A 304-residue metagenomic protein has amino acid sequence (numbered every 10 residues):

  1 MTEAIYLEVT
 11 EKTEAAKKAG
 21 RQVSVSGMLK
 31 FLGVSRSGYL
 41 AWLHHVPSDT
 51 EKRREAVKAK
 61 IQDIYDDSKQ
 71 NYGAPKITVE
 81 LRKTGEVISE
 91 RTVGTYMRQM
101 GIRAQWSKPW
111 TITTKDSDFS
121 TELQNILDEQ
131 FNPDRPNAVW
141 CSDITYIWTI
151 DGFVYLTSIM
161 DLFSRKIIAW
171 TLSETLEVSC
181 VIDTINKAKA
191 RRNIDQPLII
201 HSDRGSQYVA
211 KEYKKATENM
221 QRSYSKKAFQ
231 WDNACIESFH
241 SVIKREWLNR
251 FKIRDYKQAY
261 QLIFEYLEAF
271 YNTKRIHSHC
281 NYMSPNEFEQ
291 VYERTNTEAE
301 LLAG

Functional and structural regions predicted by a protein language model:
M1-L7, R36, L40-R135, F229 (+1 more regions): Basic, flexible linker segments flanking DNA-binding modules in nucleic acid-interacting mobile-element proteins
M1-V23, A56, K60, A299-E300: Residue-centric detector for conserved, function-critical "anchor" positions in compact interaction modules
V9, M28-L29, Y39, I61 (+15 more regions): Mobile genetic element proteins and their domesticated derivatives, centered on retroelements and DNA transposons
T10-W42, M100: Structured, non-catalytic alpha/beta "coupling" segments that mediate domain-domain communication and provide generic
T113-S117, S202-R204, A210-E212, Y224-K244 (+2 more regions): RNase H-like two-metal-ion nuclease catalytic core shared by retroviral integrases and related mobile-element nucleases
E129, P133-I168, E174-T175: An active-site-proximal beta-strand-loop segment
W148, G152, W170-N193, V209: Active-site beta-loop-alpha junctions of metal-dependent nucleic acid enzymes, especially the RNase H-like/DDE
E218, V242-G304: C-terminal domain-tail junction helix/linker
